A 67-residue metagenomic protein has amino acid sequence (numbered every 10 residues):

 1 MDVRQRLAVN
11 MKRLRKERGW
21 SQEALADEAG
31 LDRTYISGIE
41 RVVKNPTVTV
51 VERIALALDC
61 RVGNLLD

Functional and structural regions predicted by a protein language model:
M1-R6: A detector for short, charged/polar N-terminal pre-domain segments
V9-E28: Short basic helix-loop element that most often maps to the first helix and adjoining turn of HTH DNA-binding modules
M11, L25-A26, I36-I39, L65: Conserved hydrophobic/aromatic packing and binding residues within compact polymer-binding modules
R13, E17, N45, A57-C60: Conserved amphipathic alpha-helical interaction elements at protein-protein interfaces in regulatory, energy-coupling
E23, T34, P46, E52: Residues within helix-turn-helix
G30-N45: Recognition helix of helix-turn-helix/homeodomain-like DNA-binding domains that insert into the DNA major groove
T49-N64: DNA major-groove recognition helix of helix-turn-helix/homeodomain DNA-binding modules
